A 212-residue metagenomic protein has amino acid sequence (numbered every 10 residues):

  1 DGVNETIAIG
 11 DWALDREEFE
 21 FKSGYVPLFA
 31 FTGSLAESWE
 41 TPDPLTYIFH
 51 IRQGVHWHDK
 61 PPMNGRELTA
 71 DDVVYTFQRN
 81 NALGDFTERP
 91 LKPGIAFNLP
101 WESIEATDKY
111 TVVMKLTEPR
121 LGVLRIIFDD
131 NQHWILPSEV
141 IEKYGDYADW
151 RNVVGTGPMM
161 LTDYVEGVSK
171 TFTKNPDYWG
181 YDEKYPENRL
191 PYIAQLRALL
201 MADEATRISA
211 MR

Functional and structural regions predicted by a protein language model:
D1-D43, Q78, V154: N-terminal lobe/hinge region of extracytoplasmic solute-binding protein
D1-E5, F19, P61-N64, L121-H133: A structural "hinge/loop" feature
V3, F31-L35, Y47, I51 (+6 more regions): Stable alpha-helical elements in mature extracytoplasmic
R16-L28, T87-P93, G180-R189: Short helix-coil transition/hinge motifs at the ends and kinks of transmembrane helices, capturing the brief
S23-L28, L35-A36, P100-W101, Y144-W150 (+2 more regions): Short, P/G- and charge-enriched loop/turn segments at secondary-structure junctions
L35-F86, V113, A198-M201, R207-R212: Aromatic- and charge-enriched surface segment that lines or borders ligand/interaction sites
E40-P44, I48-Q53, D71-D72, A82-V140 (+1 more regions): Surface-exposed binding/hinge segments that line and control ligand-binding clefts or catalytic entry sites
H58, K115-L136, A148-T206: Aromatic-rich, solvent-exposed beta-strand/loop patch
